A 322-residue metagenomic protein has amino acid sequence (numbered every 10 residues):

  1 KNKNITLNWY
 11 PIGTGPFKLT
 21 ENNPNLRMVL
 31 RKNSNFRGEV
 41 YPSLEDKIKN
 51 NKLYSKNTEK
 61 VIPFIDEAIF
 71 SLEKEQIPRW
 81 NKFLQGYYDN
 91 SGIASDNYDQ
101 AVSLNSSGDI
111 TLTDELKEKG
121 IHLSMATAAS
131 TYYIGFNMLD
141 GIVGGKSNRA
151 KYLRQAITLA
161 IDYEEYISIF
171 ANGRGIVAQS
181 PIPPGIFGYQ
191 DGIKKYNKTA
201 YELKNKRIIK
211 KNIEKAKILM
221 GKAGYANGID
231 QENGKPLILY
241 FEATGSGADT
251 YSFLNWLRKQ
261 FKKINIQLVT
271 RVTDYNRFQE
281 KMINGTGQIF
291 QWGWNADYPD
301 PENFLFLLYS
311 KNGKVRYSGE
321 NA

Functional and structural regions predicted by a protein language model:
K1-I69, I77-P78, E214, I218-L219: Gly/Pro-rich hinge or "lid" segments in bacterial periplasmic/extracellular proteins
F17, V143-G144, I176-A223, G245-S252: Structural transition elements
T20-R31, K56-N57, I69-D140, E164 (+3 more regions): Extracellular/periplasmic solute-recognition and catalytic clefts
P24, S43, V61, I69-P78 (+3 more regions): Ligand/substrate-recognition segments at binding pockets and active sites
N35, L84-Y88, S106, G141 (+6 more regions): Sec-exported extracytoplasmic/periplasmic mature domains
F36-R37, D140-L153: Short helix-loop capping/hinge motifs at secondary-structure junctions, enriched in acidic/polar residues
D66, I77-N81, Q85, I134 (+10 more regions): Solvent-exposed, polar/charged alpha-helical surfaces in well-ordered, non-transmembrane soluble domains, broadly
K117-L123, T127, K151-Q155, L159 (+8 more regions): Extracytoplasmic/peripheral linker and loop segments enriched in polar/acidic and small residues with frequent Thr/Pro
